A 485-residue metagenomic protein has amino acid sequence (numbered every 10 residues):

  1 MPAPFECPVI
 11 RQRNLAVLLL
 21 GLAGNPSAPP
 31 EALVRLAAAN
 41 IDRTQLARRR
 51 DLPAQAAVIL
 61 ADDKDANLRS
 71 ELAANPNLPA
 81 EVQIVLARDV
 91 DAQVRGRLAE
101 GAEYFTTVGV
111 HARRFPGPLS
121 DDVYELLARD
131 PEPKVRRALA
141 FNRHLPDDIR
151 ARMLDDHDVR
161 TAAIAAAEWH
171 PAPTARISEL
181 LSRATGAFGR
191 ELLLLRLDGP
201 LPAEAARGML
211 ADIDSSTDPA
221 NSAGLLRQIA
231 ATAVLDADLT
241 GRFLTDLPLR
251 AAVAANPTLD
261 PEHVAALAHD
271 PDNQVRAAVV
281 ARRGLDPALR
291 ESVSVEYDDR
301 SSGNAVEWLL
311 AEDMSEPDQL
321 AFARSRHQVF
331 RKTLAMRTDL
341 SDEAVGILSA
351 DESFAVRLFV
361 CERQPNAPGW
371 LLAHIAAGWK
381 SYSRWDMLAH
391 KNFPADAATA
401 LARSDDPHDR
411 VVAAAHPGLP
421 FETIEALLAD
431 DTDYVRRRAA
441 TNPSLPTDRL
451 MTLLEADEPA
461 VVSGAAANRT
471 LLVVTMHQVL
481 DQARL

Functional and structural regions predicted by a protein language model:
M1-L485: Alpha-helical scaffold segments
